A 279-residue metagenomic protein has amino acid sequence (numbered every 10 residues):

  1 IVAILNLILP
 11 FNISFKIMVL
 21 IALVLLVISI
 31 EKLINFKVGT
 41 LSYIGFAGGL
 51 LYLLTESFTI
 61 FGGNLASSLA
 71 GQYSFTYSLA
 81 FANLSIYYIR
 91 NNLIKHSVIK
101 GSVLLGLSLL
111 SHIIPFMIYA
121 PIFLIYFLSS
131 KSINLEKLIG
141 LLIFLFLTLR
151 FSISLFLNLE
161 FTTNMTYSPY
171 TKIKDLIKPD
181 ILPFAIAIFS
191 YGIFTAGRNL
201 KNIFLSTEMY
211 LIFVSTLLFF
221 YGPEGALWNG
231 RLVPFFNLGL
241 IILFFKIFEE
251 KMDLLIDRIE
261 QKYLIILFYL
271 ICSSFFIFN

Functional and structural regions predicted by a protein language model:
I1-N279: Membrane-embedded transmembrane-helix bundle of lipid-linked glycan/lipid transferases
